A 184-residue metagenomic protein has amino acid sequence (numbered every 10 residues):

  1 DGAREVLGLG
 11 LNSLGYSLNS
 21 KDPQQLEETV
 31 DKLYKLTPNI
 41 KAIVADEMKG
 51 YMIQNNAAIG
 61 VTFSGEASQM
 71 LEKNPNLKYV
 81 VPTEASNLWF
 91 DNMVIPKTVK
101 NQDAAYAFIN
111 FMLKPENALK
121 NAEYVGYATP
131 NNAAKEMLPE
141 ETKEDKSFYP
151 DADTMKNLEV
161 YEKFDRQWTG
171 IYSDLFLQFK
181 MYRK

Functional and structural regions predicted by a protein language model:
D1-N56: Extracytoplasmic ligand-binding site segments that recognize negatively charged/polar headgroups
G2-V6, G65-S68, E84-N87, K100 (+1 more regions): Solvent-exposed loop/turn segments at secondary-structure junctions within structured extracellular/periplasmic domains
L11-Y16, Y34-P38, I53, A57 (+4 more regions): Sec-exported extracytoplasmic/periplasmic mature domains
V30-Y34, K73-K97, K143: Periplasmic-binding protein-like
M48-Y51, A67, A105, A118: Short, hydrophobic alpha-helical packing/hinge segments within bilobed ligand-binding/sensory domains
G50, A152-K184: Conserved C-terminal helix/tail region of periplasmic/extracytoplasmic solute-binding proteins
I53, I59-N76: A ligand-binding cleft/hinge motif common to bilobed small-molecule-binding domains
N87, P96-K156: Mature extracytoplasmic/periplasmic domains
